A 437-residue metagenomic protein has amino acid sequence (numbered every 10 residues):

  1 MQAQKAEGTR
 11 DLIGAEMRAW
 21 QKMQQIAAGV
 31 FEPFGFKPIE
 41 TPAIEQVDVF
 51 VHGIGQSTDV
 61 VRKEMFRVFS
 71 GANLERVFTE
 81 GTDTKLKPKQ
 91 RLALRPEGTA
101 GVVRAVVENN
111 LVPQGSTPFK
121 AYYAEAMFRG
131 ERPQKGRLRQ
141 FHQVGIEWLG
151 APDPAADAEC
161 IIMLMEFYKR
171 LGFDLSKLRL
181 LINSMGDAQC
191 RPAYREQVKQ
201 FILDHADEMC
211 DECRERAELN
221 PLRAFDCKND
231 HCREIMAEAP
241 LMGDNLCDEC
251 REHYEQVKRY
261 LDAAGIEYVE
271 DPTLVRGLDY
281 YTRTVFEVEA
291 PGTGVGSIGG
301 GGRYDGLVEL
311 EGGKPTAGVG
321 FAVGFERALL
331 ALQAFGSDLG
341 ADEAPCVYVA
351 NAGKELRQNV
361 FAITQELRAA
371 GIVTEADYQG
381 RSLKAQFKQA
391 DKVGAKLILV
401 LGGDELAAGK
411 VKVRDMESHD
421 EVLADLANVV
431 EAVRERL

Functional and structural regions predicted by a protein language model:
M1-L437: TRNA-recognition modules of translation machinery and tRNA-sensing kinases, especially anticodon-binding
